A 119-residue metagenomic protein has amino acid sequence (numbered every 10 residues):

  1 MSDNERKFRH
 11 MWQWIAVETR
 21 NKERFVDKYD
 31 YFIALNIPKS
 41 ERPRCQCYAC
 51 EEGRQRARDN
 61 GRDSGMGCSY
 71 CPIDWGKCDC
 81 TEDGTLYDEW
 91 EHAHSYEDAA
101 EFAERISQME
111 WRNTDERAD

Functional and structural regions predicted by a protein language model:
M1-D119: Cysteine-centered metal-binding/redox modules
